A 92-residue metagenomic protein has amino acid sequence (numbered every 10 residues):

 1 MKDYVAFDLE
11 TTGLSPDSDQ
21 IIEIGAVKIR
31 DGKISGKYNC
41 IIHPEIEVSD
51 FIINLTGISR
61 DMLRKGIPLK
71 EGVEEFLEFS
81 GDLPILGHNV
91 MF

Functional and structural regions predicted by a protein language model:
M1-F92: Conserved non-catalytic scaffold segment of RNase H-like nuclease domains
